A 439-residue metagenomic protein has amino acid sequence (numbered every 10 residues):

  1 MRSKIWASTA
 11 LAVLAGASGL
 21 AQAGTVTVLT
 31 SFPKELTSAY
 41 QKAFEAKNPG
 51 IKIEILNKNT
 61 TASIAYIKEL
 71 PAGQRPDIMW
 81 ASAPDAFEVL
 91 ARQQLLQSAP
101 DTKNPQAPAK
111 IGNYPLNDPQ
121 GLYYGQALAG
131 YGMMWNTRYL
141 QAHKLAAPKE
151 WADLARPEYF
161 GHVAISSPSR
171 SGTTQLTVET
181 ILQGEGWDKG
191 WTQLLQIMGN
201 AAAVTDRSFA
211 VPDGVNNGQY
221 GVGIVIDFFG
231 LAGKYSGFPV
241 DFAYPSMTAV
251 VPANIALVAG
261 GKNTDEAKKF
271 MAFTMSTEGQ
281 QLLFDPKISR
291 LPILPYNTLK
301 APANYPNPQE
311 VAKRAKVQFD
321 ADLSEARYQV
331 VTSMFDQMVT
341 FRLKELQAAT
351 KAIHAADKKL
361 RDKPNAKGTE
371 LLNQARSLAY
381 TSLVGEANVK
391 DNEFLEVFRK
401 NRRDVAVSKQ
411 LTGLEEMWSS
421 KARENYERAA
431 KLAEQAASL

Functional and structural regions predicted by a protein language model:
G24-V89: Early extracytoplasmic/lumenal segment of secretory-pathway proteins
E35-S38, R75-P76, A81-T205, F209-N216: Extracytoplasmic ligand-binding site segments that recognize negatively charged/polar headgroups
Q74-A81, V204, G221-I226, D241-A243: Paired acidic/hydrophobic, glycine-rich loop segments that form the ligand-binding mouth/hinge of periplasmic-binding
D85-V89, N216, G221-P239: A ligand-binding cleft/hinge motif common to bilobed small-molecule-binding domains
M134-Y139, V250-T264, L282-L283: A bilobed periplasmic-binding-protein/Venus flytrap-type ligand-binding module shared by bacterial periplasmic
Q193-M198, Y235-G261: Periplasmic-binding protein-like
V258, N263-E266, M271-E325: Mature extracytoplasmic/periplasmic domains
H354-L439: C-terminal non-catalytic accessory extensions
